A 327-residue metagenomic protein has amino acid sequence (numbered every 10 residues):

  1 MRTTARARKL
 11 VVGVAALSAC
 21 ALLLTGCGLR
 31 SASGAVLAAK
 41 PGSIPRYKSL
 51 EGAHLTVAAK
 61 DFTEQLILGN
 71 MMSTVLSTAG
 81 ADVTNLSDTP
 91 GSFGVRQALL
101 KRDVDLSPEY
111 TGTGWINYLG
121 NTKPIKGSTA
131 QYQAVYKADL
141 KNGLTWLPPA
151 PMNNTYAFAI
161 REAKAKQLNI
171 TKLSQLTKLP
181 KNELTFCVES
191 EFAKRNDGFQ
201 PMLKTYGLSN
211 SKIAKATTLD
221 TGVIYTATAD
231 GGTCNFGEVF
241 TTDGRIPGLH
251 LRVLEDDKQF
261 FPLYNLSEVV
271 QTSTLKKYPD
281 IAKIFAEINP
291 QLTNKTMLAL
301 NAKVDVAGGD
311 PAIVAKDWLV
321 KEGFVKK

Functional and structural regions predicted by a protein language model:
L23-G26: C-terminal motif of bacterial Sec signal peptides marking the signal peptidase cleavage site
G28-S31: Bacterial signal peptide processing site
A35, E51-E64, D82-S87, N182-C187: Short, well-ordered beta-strand elements
T63-D82, L203-K204: Short, polar/charged alpha-helical segment
Y118-K126, Q133-L147, T233, R245-K258: Ligand-binding "clamshell"
S128-F186, P290-N294: A conserved helix-loop-strand patch within extracytoplasmic ligand-binding domains of the periplasmic binding
Y156-K166, N265-Y278: A bilobed periplasmic-binding-protein/Venus flytrap-type ligand-binding module shared by bacterial periplasmic
N182-D256: Ligand-binding pocket segment of bilobal, Venus flytrap-like solute-binding proteins
